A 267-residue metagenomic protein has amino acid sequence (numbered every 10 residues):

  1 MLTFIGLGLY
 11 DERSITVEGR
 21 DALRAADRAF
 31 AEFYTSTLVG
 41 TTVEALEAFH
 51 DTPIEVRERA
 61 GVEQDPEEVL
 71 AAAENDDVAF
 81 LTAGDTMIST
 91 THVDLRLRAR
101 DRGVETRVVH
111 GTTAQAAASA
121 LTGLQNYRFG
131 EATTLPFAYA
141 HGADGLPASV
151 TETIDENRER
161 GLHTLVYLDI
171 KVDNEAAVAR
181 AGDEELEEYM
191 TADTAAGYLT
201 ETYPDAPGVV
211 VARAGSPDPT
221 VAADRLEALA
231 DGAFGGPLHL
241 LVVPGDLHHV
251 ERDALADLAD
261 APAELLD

Functional and structural regions predicted by a protein language model:
M1-E105, V109: Class I S-adenosyl-L-methionine
L2-I5, A116-D267: Beta-strand/loop-alpha-helix module characteristic of Rossmann-like adenine-cofactor folds
A83, V93-L95, V104, H110-Q125 (+1 more regions): Short alpha-helices
